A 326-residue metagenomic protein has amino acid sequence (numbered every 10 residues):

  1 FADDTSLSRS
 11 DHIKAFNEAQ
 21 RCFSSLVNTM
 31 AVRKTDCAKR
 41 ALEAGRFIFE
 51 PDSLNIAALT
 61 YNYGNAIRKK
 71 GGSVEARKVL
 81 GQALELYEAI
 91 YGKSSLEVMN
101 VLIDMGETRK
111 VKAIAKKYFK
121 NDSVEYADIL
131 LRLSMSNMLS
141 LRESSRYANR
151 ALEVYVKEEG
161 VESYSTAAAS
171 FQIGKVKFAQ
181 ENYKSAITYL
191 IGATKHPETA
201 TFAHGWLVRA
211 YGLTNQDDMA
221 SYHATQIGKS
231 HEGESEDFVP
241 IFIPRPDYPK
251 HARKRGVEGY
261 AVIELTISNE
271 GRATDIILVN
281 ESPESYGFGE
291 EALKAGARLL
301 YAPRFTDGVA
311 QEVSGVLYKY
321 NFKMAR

Functional and structural regions predicted by a protein language model:
F1-E43, F47-A58, N62-N65, K69 (+2 more regions): Charge-biased low-complexity segments
